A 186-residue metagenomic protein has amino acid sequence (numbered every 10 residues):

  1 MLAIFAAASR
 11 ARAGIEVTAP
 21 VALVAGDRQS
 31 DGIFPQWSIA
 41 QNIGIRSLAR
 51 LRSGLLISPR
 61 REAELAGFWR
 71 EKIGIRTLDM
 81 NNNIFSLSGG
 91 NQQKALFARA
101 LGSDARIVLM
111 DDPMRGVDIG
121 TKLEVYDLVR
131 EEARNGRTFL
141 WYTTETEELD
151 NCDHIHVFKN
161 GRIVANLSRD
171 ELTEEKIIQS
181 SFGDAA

Functional and structural regions predicted by a protein language model:
M1-A186: Glycine-rich phosphate-binding loops of nucleotide-dependent enzymes
